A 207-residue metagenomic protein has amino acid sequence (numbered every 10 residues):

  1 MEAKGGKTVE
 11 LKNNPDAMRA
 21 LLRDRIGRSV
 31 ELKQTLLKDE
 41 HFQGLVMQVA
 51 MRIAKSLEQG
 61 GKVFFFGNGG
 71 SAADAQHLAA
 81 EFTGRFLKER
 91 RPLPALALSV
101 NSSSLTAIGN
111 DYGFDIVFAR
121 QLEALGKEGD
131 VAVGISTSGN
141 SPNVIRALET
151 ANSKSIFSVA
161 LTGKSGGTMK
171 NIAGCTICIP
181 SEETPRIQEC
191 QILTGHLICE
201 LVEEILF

Functional and structural regions predicted by a protein language model:
E2-H41: Generic N-terminal amphipathic, Lys/Arg-enriched alpha-helix
K38-Q59: A short, well-structured juxtamembrane/interface segment
R52-G126: Glycine-rich, small/polar surface segments that engage phosphate groups of diverse ligands
G60-G61, G129, S155-I156: Glycine-centered short loops/turns at secondary-structure junctions
A72-Q76, N140-A147, M169: Short glycine/serine/threonine-rich phosphate/pyrophosphate-binding segments that cradle anionic phosphate groups
S99, S136, T162, I177-P185: Short beta->alpha connector loops at strand-helix junctions that form conserved, small/polar/Pro-enriched
A124, P185-F207: A charged, well-structured terminal subsegment
L161-A173: Short, glycine/polar-rich helix-capping loops at beta-to-alpha or helix-loop-helix junctions that flank or form
